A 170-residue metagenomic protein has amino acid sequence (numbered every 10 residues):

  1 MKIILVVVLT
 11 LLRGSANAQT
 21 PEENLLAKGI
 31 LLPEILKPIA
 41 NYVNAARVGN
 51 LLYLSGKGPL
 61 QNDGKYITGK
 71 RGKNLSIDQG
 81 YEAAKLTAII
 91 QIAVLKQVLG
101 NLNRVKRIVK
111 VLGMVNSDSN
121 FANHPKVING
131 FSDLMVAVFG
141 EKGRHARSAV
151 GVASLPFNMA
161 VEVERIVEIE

Functional and structural regions predicted by a protein language model:
M1-T20: Bacterial Sec-dependent N-terminal signal peptides
A18-E170: Short, polar/acidic, helix-capping and beta-turn segments at strand->helix junctions that line the mouths
